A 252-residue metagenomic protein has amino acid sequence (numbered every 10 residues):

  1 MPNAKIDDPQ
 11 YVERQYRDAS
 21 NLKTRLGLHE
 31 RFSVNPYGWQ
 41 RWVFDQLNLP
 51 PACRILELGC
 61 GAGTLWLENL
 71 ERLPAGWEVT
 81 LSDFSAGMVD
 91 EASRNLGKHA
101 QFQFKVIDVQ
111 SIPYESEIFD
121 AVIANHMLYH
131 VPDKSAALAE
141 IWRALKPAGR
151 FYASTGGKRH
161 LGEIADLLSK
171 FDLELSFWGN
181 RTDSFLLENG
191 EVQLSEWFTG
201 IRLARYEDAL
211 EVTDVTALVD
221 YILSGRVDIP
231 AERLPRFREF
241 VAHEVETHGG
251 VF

Functional and structural regions predicted by a protein language model:
P2-P51, T64-E68, N95: Conserved class I S-adenosyl-L-methionine
N3, H29, P36, A62-T64 (+1 more regions): Conserved Class I S-adenosyl-L-methionine
R54-S111: Class I SAM-dependent methyltransferase SAM/SAH-binding core
Q110-A121: A short acidic, Gly/Pro-enriched loop at the edge of an enzyme's catalytic core that lines a small-molecule cofactor
D120-D133: A short SAM/SAH-binding and catalytic strip from SAM-dependent methyltransferases
S135-A136, W142, K146-V212, I229-E232: Conserved catalytic/acceptor-binding region of the Class I
